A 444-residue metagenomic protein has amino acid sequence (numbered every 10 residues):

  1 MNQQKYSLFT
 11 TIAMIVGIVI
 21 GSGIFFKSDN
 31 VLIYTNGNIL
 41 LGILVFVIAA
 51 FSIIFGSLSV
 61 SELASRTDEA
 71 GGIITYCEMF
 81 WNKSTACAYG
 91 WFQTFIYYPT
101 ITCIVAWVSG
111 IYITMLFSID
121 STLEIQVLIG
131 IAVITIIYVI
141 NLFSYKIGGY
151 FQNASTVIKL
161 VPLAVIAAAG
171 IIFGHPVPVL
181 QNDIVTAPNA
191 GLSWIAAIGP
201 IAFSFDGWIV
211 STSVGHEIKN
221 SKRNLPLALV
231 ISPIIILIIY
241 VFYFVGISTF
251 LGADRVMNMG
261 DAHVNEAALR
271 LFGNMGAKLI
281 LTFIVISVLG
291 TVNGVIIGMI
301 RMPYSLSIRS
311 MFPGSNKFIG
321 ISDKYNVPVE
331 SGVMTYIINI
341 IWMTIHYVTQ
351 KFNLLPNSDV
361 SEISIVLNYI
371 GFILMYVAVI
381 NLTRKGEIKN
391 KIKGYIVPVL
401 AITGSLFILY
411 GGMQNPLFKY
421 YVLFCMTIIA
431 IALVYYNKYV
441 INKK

Functional and structural regions predicted by a protein language model:
M1-L41, I53-L58, A70, I431-A432 (+1 more regions): Membrane-interface "cap" regions at the ends of multi-pass membrane proteins
M1-Q4, I43, D120-I125, N153-L281 (+1 more regions): Helix-loop-helix junctions that connect adjacent transmembrane segments in multi-pass membrane transporters
K5-I15, N82-I96, I129-V133, P188-G199 (+4 more regions): Select transmembrane alpha-helical segments in multipass membrane proteins
L32-G37, M115-Q126, K146-S155, L279 (+3 more regions): Transmembrane helix-loop boundary segments of multi-pass membrane transporters
I54-I134, Y138-L142, V285-M302, N353-V366: Hydrophobic transmembrane alpha-helices that form the core helical bundles of multi-pass secondary transporters
T75-C77, N82, M115-I119, V230-N293 (+1 more regions): TM-loop-TM module centered on a large, flexible mid-protein loop between adjacent transmembrane helices in multi-pass
I125-F173, N189, L229-I234, L367-I373 (+2 more regions): Membrane-interface loop-to-helix entry segments
G174, S364-G371, A378-N381, K389-K444: A generic transmembrane alpha-helix motif of multi-pass inner-membrane proteins
